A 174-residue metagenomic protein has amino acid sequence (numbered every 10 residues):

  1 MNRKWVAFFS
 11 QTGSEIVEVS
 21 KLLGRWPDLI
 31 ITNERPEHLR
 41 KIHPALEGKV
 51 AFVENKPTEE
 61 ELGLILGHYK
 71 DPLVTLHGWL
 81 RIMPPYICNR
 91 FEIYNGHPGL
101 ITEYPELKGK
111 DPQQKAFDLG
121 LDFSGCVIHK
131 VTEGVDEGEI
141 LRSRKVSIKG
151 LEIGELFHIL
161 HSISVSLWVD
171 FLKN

Functional and structural regions predicted by a protein language model:
M1-N174: One-carbon transfer enzymes
